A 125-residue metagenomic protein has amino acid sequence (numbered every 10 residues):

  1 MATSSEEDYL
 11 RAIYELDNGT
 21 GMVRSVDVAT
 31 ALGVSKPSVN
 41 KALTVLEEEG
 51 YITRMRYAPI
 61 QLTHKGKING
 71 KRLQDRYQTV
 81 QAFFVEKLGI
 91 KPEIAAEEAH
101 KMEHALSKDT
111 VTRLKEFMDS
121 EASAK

Functional and structural regions predicted by a protein language model:
A2-V34: N-terminal helix-turn-helix DNA-binding core of bacterial DNA-binding proteins
S5, S38, I94: Residues in the helix-turn-helix
R11, K41, E97: DNA-binding alpha-helical recognition surfaces that contact promoter or target DNA
V23-R56, H64: Canonical helix-turn-helix DNA-binding module
A58-Y77: Basic, amphipathic "hinge/linker" alpha-helix immediately C-terminal to the N-terminal HTH DNA-binding motif
R72-E103, S107: Arg/Lys-rich, alpha-helical DNA-contact motif
E97-K125: C-terminal regulatory/oligomerization modules of transcriptional regulators
